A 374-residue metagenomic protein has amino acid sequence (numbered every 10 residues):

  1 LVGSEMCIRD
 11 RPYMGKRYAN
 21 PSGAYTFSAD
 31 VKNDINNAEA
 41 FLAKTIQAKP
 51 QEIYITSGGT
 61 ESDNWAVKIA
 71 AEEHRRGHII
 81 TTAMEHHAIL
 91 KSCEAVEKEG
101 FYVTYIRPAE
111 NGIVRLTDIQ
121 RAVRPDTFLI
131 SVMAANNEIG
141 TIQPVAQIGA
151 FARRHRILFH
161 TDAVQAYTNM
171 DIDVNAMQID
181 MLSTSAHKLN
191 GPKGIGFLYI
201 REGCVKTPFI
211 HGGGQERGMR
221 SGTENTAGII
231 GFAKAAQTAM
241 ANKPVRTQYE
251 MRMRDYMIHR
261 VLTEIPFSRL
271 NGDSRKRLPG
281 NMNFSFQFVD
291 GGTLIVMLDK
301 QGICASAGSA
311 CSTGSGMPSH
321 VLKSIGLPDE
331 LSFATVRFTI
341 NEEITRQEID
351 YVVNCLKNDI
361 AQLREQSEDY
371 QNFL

Functional and structural regions predicted by a protein language model:
L1-I8: Short, small-residue-biased leader/transition segments that mark boundaries at the very start of proteins
G15-Y18, I230-R246, H259-S268, E343-Q347: Amphipathic alpha-helix from the class-I
P21-E61, W65, I265: Conserved N-terminal alpha-helix of the aminotransferase class I/II PLP-enzyme fold
G23-V31, A236-H259, R269-L278: Structural signature of PLP-dependent enzymes
I69-L90, Y102-R107: Conserved PLP-anchoring active-site segment centered on the Schiff-base-forming lysine
T104, P108-T168: Active-site phosphate-binding strand-loop segment of PLP-dependent enzymes
A176-K234: Active-site PLP attachment segment
M282-R337: Conserved C-terminal alpha-helix-loop-beta "cap" of PLP-dependent enzymes that closes/shapes the active-site mouth
